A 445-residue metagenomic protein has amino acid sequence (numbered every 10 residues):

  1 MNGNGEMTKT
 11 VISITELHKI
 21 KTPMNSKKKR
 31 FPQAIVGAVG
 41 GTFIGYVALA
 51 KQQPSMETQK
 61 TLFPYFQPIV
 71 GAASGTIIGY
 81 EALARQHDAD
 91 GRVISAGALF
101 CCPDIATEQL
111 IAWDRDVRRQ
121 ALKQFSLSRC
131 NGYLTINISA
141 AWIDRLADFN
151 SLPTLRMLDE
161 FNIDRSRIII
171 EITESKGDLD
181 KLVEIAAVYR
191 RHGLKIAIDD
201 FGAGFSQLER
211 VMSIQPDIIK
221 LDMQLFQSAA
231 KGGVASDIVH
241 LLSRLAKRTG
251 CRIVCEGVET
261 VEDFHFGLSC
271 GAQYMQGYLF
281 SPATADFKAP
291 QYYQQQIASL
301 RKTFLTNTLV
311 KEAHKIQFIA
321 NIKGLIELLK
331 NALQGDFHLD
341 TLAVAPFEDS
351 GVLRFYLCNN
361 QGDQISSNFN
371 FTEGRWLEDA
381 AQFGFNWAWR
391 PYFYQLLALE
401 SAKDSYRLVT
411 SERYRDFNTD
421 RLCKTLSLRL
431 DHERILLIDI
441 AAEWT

Functional and structural regions predicted by a protein language model:
N2, K9-E57, T61-T76, R85-G91 (+4 more regions): EAL-family c-di-GMP phosphodiesterase catalytic domain
F31, I35, D104, P346-A398: Structured interaction and signal-relay segments at domain junctions
F31, I35, F43-F161, Y356: Bacterial c-di-GMP phosphodiesterase EAL domain
F63-P64, D349-V352, C423: Short, small/polar residue-rich loop motifs at catalytic or cofactor-binding pockets
F66-A72, G79-A82, Q86-A89, N137-L146 (+3 more regions): Sensory/regulatory domains in signal-transduction proteins
Q86-P103, P282, D286, F371-A388: A short, polar/charged loop-to-alpha-helix boundary motif
A89-R115, A140-F149, D159-G193, Q224-R244 (+2 more regions): EAL-type cyclic di-GMP phosphodiesterase domain
